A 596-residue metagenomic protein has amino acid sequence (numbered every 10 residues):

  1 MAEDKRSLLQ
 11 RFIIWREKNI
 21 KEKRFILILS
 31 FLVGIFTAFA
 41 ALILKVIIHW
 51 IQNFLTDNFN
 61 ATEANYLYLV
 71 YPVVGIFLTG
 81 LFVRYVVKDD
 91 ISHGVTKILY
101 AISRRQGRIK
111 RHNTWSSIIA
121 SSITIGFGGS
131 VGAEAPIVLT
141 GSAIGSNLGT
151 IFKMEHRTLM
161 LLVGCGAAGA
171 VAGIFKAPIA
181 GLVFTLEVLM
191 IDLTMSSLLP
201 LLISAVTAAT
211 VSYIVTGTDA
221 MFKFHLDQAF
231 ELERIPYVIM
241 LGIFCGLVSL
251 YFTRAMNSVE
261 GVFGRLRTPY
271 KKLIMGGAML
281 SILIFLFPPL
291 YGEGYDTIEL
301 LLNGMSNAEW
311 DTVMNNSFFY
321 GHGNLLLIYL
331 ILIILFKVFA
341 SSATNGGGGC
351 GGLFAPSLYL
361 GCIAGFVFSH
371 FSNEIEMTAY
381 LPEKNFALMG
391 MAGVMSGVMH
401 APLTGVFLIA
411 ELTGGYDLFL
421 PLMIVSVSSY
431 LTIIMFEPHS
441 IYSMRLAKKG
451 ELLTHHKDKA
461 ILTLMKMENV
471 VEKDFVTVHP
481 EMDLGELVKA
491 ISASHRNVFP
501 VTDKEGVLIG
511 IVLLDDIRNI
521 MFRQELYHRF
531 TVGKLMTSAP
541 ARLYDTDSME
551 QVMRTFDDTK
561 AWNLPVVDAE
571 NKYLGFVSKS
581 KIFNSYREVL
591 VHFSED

Functional and structural regions predicted by a protein language model:
M1-D474, H479-F499, D503-I509, L590: Alpha-helical transmembrane segments and immediately membrane-proximal extracytoplasmic
S204, V425, E472, L514 (+3 more regions): ATP/adenylate-binding site constellation spanning eukaryotic-like Ser/Thr protein kinases, ABC-transporter
K449, H528, F593-D596: Post-kinase regulatory C-tail/linker adjacent to protein kinase catalytic domains
M465, M482, V512, F530 (+2 more regions): Short beta-to-alpha loop/turn elements within the nucleotide-binding domains of ABC transporters
D474-V478, K534, A539-R542: Structural signal for short hydrophobic segments within the conserved structured cores of catalytic domains across
V478-H495, V501-T502, M521-Q524, R542-A569 (+1 more regions): The conserved cystathionine-beta-synthase
L508, W562-N563, Y573: Short beta-strands and strand-coil junctions in structured, solvent-facing domains, enriched
G510-I517, G575-I582: Short hydrophobic beta-strand motif reused across regulatory alpha/beta modules
